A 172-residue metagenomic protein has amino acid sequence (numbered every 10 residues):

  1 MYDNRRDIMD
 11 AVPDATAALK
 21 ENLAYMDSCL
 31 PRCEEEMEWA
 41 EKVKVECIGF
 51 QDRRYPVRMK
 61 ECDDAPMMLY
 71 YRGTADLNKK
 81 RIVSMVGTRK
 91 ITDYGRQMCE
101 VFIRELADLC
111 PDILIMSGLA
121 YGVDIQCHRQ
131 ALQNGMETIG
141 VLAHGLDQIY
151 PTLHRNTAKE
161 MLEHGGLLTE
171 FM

Functional and structural regions predicted by a protein language model:
M1-R54: Short, small/acidic-rich helices and loops at N termini and domain boundaries of DNA replication/processing enzymes
E41, C47-M172: Glycine-biased, small-residue-rich flexible motifs in mid-sequence functional cores and linkers
